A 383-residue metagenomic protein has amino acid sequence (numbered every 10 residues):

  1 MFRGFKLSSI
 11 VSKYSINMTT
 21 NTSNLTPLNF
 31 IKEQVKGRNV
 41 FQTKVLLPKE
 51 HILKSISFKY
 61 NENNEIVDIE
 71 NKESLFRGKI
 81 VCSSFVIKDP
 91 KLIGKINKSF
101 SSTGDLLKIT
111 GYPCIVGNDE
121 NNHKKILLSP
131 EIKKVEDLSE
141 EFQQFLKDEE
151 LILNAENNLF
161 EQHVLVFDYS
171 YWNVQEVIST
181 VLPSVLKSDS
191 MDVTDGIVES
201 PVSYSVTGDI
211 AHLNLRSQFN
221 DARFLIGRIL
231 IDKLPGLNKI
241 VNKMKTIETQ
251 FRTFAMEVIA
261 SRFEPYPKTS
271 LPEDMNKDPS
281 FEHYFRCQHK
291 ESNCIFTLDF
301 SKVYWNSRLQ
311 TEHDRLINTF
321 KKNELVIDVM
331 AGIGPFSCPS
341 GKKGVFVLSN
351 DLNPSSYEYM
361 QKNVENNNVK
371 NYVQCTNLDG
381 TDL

Functional and structural regions predicted by a protein language model:
M1-L383: SAM-dependent transferase fold signal centered on methyltransferase-like domains, encompassing both Class I
